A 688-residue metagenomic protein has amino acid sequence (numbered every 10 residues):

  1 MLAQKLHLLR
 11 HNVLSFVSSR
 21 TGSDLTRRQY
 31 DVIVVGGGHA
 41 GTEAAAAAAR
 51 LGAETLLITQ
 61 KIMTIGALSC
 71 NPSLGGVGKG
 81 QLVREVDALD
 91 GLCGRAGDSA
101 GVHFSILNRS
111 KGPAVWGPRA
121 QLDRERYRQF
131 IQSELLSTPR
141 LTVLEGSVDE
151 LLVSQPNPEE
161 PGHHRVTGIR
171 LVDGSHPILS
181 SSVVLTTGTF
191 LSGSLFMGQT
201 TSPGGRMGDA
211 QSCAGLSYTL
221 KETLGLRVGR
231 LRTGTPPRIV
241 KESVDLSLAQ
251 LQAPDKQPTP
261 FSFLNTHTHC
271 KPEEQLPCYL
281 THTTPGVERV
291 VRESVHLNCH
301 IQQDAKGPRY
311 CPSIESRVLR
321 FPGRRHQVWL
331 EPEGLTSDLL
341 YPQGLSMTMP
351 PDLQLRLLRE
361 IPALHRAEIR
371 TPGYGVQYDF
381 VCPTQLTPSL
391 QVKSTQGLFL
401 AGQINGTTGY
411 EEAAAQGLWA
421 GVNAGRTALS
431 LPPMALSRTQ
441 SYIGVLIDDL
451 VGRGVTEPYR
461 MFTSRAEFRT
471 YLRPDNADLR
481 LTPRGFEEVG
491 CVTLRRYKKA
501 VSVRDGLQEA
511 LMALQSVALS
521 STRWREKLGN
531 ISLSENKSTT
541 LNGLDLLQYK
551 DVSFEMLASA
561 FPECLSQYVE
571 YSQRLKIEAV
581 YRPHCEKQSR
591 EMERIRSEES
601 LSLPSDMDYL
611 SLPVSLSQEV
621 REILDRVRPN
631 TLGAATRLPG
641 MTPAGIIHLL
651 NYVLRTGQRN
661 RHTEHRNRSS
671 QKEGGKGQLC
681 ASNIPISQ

Functional and structural regions predicted by a protein language model:
M1-R27, R659-Q688: N-terminal mitochondrial targeting presequence
D24-A40: Beta1/beta-strand and adjacent pyrophosphate-binding region of the FAD-binding site in flavoprotein oxidoreductases
R28-Y30, V172-S182: Core beta-strand elements of the Rossmann-like FAD/NAD(P) dinucleotide-binding domain in flavoenzyme oxidoreductases
Q29, A46-G162, T186-G204, Q211 (+4 more regions): Conserved N-terminal/central alpha/beta ligand/cofactor-binding core
K61, S217-L355, I443, I447 (+3 more regions): An anion/pyrophosphate-binding glycine-rich loop and adjacent beta-alpha core in soluble alpha-beta enzymes
V86, A413-L436: Internal hydrophobic alpha-helix adjacent to the cofactor/substrate pocket in enzyme cavities
W329, Y341-T407, A435-D448, Y568-I623 (+1 more regions): A glycine-rich dinucleotide-binding beta-alpha-beta segment and adjacent secondary-structure elements that constitute
R484-R637, N651-R661, R666-S670, G677-Q688: Extended, charge-enriched "interface" segments that sit outside catalytic cores
